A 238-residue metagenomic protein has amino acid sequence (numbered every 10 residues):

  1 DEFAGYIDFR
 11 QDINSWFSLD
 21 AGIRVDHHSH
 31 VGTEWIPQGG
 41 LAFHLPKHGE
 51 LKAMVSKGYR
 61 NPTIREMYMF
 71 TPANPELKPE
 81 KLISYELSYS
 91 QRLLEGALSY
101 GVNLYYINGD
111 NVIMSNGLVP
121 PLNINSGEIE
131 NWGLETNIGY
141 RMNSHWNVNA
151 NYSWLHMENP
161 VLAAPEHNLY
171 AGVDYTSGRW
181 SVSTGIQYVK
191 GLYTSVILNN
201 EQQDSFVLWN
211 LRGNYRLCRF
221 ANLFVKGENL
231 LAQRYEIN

Functional and structural regions predicted by a protein language model:
D1, D26-H30, H48, G58-P62 (+6 more regions): Structural signature of outer-membrane beta-barrel domains
D1-H28, E34-Q38, A42, S56 (+1 more regions): Surface-exposed extracellular loop regions of Gram-negative outer-membrane beta-barrel proteins
G5, F9, V189-G191, E201-N210: Outer-membrane beta-barrel transmembrane domain signature
G5-Q11, G39-F43, L87-Q91, T136-Y140 (+3 more regions): Residues on the lipid-exposed face of transmembrane beta-strands in outer-membrane beta-barrel proteins
D12-L19, G101-N108, I124-V196, F220-N222 (+1 more regions): Gram-negative outer-membrane beta-barrel transporters
V31-E34, A163-P165: Short glycine/proline-enriched turns and hinge-like loops at secondary-structure junctions
H44, E50, M54-G109, M114-R141 (+2 more regions): Outer-membrane beta-barrel signature, preferentially recognizing the C-terminal barrel domain of Gram-negative
W180, V207-L211, L217-L223: A short pocket-lining beta-strand/turn micro-motif at the edge of beta-sheets
